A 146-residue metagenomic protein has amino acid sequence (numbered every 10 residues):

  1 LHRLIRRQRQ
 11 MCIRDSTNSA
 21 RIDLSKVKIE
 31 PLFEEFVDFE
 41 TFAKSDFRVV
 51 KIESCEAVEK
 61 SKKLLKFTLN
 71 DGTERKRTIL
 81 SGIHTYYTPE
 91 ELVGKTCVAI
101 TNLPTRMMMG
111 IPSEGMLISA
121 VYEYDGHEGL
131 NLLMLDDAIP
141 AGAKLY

Functional and structural regions predicted by a protein language model:
L1-D15: Single conserved hydrophobic/aromatic residue that forms the stacking wall/gate of nucleotide- or nucleobase-binding
R14-Y146: Phosphate-backbone binding interfaces of nucleic-acid-interacting proteins
